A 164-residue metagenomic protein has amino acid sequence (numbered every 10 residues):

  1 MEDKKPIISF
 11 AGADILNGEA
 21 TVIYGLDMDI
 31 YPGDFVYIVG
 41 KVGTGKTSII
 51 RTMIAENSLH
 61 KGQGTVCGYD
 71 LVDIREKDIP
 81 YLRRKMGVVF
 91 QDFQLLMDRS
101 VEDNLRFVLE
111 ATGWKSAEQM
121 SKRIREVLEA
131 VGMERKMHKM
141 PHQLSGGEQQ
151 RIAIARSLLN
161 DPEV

Functional and structural regions predicted by a protein language model:
I54: Helix-to-loop junction immediately C-terminal to a conserved catalytic motif
G62-D70: Conserved ABC transporter NBD signature motif
Y69-D70, R106, E110, A117-K136: Conserved ABC ATPase "signature" region
L71-G87, A117: ABC ATPase NBD coupling module
D92, L159-E163: A short, proline-enriched helix->beta-strand linker immediately N-terminal to the Walker B motif in ABC-type P-loop
D98-V108: Short coil-to-helix segment of the ABC ATPase nucleotide-binding domain corresponding to the Q-loop/switch region
M140-L144, E148: Conserved ABC ATPase signature
I154: Hydrophobic anchor residue at the start of the ABC signature
